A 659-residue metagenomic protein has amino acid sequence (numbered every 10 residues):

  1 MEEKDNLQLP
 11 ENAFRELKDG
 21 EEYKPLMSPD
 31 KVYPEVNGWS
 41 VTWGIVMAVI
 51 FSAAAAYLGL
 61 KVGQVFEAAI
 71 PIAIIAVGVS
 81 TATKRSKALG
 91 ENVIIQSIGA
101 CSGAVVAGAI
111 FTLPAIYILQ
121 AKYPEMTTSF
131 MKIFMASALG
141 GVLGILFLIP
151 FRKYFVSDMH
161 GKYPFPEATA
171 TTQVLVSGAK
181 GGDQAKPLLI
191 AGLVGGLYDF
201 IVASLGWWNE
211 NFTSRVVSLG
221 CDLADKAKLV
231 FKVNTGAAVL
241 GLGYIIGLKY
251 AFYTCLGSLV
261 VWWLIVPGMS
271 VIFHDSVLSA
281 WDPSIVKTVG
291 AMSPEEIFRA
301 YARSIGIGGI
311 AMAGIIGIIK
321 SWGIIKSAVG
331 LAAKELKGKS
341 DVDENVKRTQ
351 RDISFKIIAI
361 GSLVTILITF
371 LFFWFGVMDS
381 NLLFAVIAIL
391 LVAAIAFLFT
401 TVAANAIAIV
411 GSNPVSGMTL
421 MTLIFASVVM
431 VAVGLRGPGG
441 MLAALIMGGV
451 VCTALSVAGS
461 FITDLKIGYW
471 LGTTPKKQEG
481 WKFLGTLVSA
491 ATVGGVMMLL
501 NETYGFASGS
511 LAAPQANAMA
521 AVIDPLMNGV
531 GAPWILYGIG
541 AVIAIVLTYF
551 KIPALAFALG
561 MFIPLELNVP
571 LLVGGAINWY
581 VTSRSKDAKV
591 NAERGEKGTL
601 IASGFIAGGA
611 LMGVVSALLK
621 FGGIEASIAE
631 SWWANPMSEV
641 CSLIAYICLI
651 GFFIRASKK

Functional and structural regions predicted by a protein language model:
M1-K659: Alpha-helical multipass membrane-protein architecture
